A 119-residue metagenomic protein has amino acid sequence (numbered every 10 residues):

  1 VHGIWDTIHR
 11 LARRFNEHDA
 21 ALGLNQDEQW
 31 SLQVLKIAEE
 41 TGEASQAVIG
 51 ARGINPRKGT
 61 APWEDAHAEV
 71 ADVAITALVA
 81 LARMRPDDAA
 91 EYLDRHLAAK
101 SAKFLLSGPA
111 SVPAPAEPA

Functional and structural regions predicted by a protein language model:
V1-A119: Flexible "arm" and connector segments at domain edges
